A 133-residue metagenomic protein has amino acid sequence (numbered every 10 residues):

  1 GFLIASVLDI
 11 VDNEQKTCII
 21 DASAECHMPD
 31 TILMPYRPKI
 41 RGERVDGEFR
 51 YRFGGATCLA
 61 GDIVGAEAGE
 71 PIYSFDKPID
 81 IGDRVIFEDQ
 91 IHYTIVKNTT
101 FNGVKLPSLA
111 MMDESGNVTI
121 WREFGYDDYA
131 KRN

Functional and structural regions predicted by a protein language model:
G1-N133: Charged (often Lys/Glu-rich) extended helix/loop segments that serve as interaction or gating elements
